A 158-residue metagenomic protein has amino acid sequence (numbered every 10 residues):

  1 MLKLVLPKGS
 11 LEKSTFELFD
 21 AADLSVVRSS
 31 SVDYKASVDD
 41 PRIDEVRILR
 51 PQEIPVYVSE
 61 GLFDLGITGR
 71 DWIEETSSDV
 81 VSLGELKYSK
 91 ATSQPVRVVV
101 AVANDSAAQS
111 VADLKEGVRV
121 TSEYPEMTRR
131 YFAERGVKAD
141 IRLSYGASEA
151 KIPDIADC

Functional and structural regions predicted by a protein language model:
M1-C158: Domain-level signature for soluble enzymes in the chorismate/prephenate branch of the shikimate pathway
